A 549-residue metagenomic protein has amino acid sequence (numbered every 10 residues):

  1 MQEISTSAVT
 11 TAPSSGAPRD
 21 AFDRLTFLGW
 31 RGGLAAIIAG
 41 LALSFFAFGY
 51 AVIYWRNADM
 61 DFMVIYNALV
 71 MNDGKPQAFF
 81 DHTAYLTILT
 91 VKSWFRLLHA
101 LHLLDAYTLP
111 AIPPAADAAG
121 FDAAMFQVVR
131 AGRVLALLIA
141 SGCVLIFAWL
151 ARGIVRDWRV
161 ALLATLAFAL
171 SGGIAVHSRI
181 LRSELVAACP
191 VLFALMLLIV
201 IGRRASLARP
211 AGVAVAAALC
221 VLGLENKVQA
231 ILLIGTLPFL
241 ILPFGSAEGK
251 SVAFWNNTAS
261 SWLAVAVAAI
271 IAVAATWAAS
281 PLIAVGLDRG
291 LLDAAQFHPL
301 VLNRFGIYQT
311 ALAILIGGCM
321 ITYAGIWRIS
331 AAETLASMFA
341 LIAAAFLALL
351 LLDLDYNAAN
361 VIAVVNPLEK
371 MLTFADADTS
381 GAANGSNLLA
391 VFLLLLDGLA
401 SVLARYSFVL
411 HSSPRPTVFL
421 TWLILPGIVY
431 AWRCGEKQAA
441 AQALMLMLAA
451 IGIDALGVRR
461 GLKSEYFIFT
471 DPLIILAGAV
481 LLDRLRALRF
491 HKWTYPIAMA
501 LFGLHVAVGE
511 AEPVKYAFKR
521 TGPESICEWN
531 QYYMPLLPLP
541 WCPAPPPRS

Functional and structural regions predicted by a protein language model:
A21, R152-V155, A194-V213, G223 (+1 more regions): Membrane-interface transmembrane helices that cradle and orient dolichyl/undecaprenyl
L28-F62, V70-P76, L170-S171, G223 (+3 more regions): Transmembrane signal-anchor helices characteristic of membrane glycosylation enzymes that use polyprenol
L34-I38, D122, F126, R130-V155 (+2 more regions): Transmembrane-helix motifs of polytopic, lipid-linked glycan transferases
G40-L41, A164-A169, M196, C220-L224 (+1 more regions): Short helix- or helix-capping micro-motifs that position conserved polar/aromatic residues at function-defining sites
N57, Y66, A78-L137, K370-S386 (+3 more regions): Interfacial juxtamembrane loops and adjacent helix segments that form the catalytic/substrate-binding surfaces
L145-A148, L242, A247, A313-S337 (+1 more regions): Hydrophobic, aromatic-rich transmembrane alpha-helices and their immediate juxtamembrane boundary segments
G173-A187, K463-F467: Short acidic/glycine- and proline-prone juxtamembrane loop motifs at membrane-interface regions of multi-pass membrane
A214, A218, A336-F346, M447-L448 (+1 more regions): Signature aromatic-anchored transmembrane alpha helix within multi-pass, membrane-resident enzymes that catalyze glycan
